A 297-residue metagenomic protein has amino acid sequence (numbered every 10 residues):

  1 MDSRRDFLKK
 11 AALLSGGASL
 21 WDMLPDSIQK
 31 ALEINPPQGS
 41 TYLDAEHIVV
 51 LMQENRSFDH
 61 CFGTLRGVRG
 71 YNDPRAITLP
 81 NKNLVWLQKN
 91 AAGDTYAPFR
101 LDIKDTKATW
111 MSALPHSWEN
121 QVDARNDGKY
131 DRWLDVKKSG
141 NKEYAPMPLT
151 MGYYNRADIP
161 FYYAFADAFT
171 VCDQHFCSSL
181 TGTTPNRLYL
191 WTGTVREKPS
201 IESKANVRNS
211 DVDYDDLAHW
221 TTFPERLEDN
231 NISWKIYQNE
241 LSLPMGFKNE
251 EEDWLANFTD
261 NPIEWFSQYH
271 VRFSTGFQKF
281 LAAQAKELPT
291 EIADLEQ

Functional and structural regions predicted by a protein language model:
D2-Q297: N-terminal pro-sequences and low-complexity stem/linker regions of secreted or lumenal proteins
